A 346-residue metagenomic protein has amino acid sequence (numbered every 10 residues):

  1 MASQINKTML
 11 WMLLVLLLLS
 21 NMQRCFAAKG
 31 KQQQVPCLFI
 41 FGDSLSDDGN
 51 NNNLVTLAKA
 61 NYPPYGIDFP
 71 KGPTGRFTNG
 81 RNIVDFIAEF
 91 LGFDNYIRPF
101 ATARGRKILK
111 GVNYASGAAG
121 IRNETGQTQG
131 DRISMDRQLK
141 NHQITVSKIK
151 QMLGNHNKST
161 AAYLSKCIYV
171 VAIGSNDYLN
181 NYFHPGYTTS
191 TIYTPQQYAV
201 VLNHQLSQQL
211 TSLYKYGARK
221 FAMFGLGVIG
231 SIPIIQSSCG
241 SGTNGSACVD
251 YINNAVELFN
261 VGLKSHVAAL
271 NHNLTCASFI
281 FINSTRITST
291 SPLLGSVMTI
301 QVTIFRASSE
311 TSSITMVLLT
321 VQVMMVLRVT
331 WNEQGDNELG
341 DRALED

Functional and structural regions predicted by a protein language model:
A2-D346: Conserved active-site regions of diverse hydrolases
